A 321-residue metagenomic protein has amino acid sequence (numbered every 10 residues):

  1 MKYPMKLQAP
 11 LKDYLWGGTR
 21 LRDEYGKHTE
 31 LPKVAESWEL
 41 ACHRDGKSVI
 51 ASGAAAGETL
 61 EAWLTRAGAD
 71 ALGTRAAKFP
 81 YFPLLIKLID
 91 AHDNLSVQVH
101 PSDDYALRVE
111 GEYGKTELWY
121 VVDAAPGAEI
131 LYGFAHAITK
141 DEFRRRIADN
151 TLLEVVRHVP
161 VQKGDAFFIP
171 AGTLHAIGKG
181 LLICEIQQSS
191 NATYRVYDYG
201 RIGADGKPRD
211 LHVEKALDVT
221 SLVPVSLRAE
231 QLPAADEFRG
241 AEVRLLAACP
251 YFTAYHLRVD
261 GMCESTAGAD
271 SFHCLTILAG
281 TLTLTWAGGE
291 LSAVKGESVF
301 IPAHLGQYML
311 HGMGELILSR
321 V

Functional and structural regions predicted by a protein language model:
M1-I138, D198-A229, A254: Transition-metal
F79-Y81, I89-N94, D103, Y113-G114 (+5 more regions): Ligand-binding loop in jelly-roll beta-barrel domains
I86-K87, L95, E117-Y120, H158-V159 (+4 more regions): His/acidic/aromatic-lined binding-pocket segments of jelly-roll/cupin-type domains and related regulatory beta-sandwich
A137-D149, D270-A279, T283: Short, basic/aromatic beta-hairpin or loop at an interaction surface
I138-F168: Active-site glycine-rich loop that binds ribose-phosphate moieties when present
D149, V155, A166-F168, L174-L227: An exposed, glycine/acidic-rich loop-and-rim segment of catalytic or binding clefts
V156-F168, W286-L305: Short acidic-glycine-tyrosine-enriched beta hairpin
C263-S265, G280-T285, S298: Short beta-strand segments in beta-sandwich/barrel cores
